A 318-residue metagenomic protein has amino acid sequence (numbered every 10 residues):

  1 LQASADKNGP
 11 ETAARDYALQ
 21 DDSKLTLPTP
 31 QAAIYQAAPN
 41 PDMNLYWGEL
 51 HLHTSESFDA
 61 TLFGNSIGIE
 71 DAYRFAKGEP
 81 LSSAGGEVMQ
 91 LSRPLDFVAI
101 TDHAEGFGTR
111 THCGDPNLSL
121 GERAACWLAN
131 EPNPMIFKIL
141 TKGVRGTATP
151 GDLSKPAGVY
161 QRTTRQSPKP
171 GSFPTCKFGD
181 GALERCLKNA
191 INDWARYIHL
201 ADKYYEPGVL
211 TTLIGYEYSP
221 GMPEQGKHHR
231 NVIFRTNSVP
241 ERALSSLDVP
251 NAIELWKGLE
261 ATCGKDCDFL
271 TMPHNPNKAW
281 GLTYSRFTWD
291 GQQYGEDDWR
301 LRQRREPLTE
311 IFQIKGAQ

Functional and structural regions predicted by a protein language model:
S4-Q318: Extended, charged catalytic domains and RNA/DNA-binding interfaces, predominantly in divalent-metal-using enzymes
